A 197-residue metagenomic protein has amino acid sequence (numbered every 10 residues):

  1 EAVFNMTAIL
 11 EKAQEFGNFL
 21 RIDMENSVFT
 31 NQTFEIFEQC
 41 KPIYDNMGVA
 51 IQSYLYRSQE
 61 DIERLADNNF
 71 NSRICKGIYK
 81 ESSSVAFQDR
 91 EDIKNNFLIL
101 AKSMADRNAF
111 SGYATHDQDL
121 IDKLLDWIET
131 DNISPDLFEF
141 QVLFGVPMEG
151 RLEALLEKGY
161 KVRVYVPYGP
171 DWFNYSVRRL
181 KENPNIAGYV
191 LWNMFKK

Functional and structural regions predicted by a protein language model:
E1-K197: Positively charged, amphipathic and often flexible ligand-engagement surfaces
